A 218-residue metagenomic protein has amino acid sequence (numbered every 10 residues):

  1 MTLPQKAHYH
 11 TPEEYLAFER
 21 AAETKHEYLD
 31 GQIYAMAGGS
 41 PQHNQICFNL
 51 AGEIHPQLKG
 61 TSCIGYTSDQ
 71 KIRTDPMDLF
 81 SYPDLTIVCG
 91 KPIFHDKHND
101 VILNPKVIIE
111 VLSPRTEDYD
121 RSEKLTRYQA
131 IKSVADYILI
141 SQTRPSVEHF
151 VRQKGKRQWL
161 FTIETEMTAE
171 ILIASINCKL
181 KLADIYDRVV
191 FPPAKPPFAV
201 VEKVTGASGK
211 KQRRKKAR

Functional and structural regions predicted by a protein language model:
M1-R218: Gly/Pro/Ser/Thr-rich low-complexity, intrinsically disordered segments predominantly at protein N-termini
